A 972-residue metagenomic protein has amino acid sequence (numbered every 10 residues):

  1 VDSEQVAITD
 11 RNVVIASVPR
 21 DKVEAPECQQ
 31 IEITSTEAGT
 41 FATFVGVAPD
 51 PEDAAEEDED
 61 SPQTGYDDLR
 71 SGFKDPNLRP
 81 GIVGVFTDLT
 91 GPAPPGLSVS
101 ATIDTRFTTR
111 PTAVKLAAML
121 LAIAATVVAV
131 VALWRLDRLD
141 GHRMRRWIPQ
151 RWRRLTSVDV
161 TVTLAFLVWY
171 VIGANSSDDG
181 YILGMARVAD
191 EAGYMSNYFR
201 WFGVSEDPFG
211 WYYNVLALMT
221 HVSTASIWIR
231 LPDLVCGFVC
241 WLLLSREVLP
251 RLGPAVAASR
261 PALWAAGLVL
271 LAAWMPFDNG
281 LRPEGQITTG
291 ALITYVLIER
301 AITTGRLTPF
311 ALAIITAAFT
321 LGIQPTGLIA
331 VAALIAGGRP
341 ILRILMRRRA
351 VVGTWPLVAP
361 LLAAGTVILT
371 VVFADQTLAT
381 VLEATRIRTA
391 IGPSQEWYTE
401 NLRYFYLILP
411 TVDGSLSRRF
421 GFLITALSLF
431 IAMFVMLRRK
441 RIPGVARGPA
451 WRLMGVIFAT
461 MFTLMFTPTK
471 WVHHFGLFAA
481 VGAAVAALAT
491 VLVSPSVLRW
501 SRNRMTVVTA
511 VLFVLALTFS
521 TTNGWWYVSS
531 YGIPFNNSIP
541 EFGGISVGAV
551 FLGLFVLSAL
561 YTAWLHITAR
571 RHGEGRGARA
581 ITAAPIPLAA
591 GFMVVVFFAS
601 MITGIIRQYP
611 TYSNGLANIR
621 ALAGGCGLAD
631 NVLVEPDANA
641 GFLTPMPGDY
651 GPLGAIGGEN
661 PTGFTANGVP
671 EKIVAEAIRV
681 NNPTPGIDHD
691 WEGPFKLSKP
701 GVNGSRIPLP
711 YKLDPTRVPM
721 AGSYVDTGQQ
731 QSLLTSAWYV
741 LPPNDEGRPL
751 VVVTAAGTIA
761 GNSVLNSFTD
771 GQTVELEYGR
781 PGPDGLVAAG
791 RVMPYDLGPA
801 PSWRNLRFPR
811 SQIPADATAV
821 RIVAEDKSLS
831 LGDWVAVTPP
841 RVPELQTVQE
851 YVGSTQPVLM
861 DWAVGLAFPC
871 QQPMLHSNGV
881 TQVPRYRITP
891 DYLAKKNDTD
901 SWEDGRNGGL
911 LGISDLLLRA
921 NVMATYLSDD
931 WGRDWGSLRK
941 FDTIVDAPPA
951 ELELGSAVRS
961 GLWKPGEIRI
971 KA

Functional and structural regions predicted by a protein language model:
P95-F107, F209-S223, P393-S417, S530-G543: Juxtamembrane membrane-water interface segments that cap and precede transmembrane helices
T105-W169, L249: Start-transfer (signal-anchor) and selected internal transmembrane alpha helices of multi-pass inner/ER membrane
G184-R187, R200-C236, T320: Short hydrophobic/aromatic helix or loop-helix immediately within or flanking a transmembrane segment in polytopic
W228-S259, A266: Transmembrane-helix motifs of polytopic, lipid-linked glycan transferases
A258-A301, G305-R339: Membrane-embedded helix bundles of polyisoprenyl
L297-A301, I329-A364: Perimembrane helix-loop-helix junctions
G421-G444, S558-H566: Hydrophobic, aromatic-rich transmembrane alpha-helices and their immediate juxtamembrane boundary segments
R502-A666: Transmembrane helical bundles and short interhelical boundary loops of multi-pass, membrane-embedded
